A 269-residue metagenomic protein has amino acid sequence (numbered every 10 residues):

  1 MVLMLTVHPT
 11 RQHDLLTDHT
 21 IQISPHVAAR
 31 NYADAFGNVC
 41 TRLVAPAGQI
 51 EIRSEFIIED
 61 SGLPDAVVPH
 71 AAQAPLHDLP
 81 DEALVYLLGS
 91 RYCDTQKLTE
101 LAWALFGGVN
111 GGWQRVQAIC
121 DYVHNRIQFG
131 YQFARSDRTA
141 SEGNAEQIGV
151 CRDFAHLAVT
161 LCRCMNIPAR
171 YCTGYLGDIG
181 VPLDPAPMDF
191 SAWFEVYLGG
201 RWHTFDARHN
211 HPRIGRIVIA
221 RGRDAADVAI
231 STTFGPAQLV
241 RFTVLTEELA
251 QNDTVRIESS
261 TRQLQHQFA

Functional and structural regions predicted by a protein language model:
M1-H70: Intrinsically disordered, low-complexity N-terminal segments that are enriched in acidic
T6-V7, T20, V68-H77, R208-P212 (+1 more regions): Short intrinsically disordered coil segments
P25-A29, L76-L79, P212-R221: Short, surface-exposed linear segments at secondary-structure transitions and domain or protein termini
S54-F56, F194, V244: A structural signal for short, well-ordered beta-strand segments
I58-G62, A66-P69, H77-G149, L157 (+4 more regions): Secondary-structure boundary elements
D121, D153-R241: Hydrophobic/aromatic-rich core segments of domains that either
